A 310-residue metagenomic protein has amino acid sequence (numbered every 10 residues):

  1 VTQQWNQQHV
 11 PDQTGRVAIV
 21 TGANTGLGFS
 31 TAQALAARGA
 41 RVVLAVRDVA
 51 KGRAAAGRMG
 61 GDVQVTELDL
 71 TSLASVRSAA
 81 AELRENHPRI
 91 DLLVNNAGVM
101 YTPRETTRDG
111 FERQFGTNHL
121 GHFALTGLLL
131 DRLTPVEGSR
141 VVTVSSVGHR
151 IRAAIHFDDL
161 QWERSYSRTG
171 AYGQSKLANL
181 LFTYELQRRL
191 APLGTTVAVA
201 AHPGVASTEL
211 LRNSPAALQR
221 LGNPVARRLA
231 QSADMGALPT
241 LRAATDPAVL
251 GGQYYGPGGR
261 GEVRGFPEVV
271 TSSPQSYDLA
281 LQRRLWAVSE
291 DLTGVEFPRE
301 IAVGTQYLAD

Functional and structural regions predicted by a protein language model:
V1-S214, L292-E300, G304: Rossmann-fold NAD(P)H-dependent dehydrogenase/reductase core
L44, L68, R228, P274-Y277: Pocket-edge positions in alpha/beta enzyme catalytic cores
Q64-E67, G251-F266, F297, I301-D310: Charge-dense, low-complexity polyampholytic segments
A154-L160, N213-A217, G256-V269: Short, flexible, mixed-charge acidic loops at enzyme active sites
H156, A217-R220, R284, V288: Exposed alpha-helical structural elements
W162-E163, A216-V225: A short C-terminal helix-loop "cap" of Rossmann-like NAD(P)-dependent dehydrogenase/epimerase domains
S175, N223-V270, Y277-R283, A287: C-terminal helical subdomain
D278, Q282-D310: Amphipathic terminal alpha-helices
